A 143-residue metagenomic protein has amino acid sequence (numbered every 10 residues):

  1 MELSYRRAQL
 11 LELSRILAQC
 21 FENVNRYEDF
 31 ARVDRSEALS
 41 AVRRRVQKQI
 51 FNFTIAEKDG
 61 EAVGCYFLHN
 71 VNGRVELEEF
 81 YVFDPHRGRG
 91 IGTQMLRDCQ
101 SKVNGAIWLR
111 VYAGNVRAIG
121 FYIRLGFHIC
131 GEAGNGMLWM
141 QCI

Functional and structural regions predicted by a protein language model:
E2-S4: Extreme N-terminal starter segment of soluble prokaryotic enzymes
R7-E79, F83-D84, L96-D98, K102 (+1 more regions): Acetyl-CoA-dependent GNAT
F83-P85, R89, A113-G114: Active-site acidic-Proline motif in GNAT/NAT acetyltransferases
G88-L96: Glycine-rich acyl-CoA binding loop
T93-Q94, G114-E132, L138: Conserved active-site alpha-helix within GNAT-family acetyltransferase domains
K102-A113: Conserved GNAT acetyl-CoA-binding A-motif
Q141-I143: Terminal substrate-recognition subdomain of acyl/acetyltransferases
